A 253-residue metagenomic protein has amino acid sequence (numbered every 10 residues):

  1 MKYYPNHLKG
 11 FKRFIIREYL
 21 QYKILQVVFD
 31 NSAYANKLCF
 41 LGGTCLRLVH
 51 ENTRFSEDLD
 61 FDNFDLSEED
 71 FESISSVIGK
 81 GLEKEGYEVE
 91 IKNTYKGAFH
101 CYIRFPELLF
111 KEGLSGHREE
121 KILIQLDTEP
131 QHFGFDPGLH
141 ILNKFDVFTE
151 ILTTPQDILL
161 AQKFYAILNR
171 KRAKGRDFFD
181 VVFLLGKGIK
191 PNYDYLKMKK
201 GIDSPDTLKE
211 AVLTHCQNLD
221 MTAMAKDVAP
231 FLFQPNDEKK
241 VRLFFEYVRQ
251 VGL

Functional and structural regions predicted by a protein language model:
M1-Y22, Q26-L38, V49, L66-L253: Structured mid-to-C-terminal alpha-helical surface segments
G43, H50-F71: Catalytic metal-binding acidic patch
G43-T44, R176: Gly/Ser/Thr-rich helix-start
